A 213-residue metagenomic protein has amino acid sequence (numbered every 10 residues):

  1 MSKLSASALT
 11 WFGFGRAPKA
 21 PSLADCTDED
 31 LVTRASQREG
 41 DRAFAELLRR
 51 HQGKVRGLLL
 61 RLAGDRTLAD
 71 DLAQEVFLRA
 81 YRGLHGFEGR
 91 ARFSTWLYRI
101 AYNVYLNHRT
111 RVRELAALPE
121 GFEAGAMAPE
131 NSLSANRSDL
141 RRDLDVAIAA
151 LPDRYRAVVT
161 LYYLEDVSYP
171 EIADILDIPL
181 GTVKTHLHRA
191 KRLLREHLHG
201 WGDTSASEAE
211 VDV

Functional and structural regions predicted by a protein language model:
M1-R38, R42, E46-R50, E123-R154 (+2 more regions): Intrinsic, short, N-terminal disordered tails of RNA polymerase sigma-factor systems
S36-Q37, G64, E75-R92, T110-R113: Sigma70-family region 2
V55, L59, A80, L84 (+4 more regions): Hydrophobic recognition helices of helix-based DNA-binding modules
G57, D71-L78, A91-N103: Structural recognition of an alpha-helix C-terminal capping motif at a helix-to-coil junction
T67, P170, G181: Residues within helix-turn-helix
H85-G89, R99-P119, R137, R189 (+1 more regions): Arg/Lys-rich amphipathic alpha helix in sigma70-family domain 2
R154-Y155, K184: The N-cap/first-turn positions of alpha helices within or immediately adjacent to helix-turn-helix DNA-binding domains
V158-Y162: A short pre-motif secondary-structure segment
